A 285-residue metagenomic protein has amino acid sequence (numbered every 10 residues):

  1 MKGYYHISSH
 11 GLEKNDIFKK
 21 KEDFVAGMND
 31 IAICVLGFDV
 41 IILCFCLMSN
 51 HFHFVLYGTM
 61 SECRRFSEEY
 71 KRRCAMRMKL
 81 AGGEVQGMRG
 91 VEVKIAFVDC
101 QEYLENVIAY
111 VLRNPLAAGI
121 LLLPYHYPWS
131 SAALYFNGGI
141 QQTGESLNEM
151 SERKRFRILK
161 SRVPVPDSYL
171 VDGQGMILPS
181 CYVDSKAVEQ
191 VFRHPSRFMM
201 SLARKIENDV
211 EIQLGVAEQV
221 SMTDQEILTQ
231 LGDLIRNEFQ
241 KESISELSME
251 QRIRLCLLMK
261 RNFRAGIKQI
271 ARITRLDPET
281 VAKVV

Functional and structural regions predicted by a protein language model:
M1-C44, T59-V285: Short Pro-Cys-Gly-centered "Cys-loop" motif that presents a nucleophilic cysteine in a tight turn
L47: Active-site nucleotide-donor binding segment shared across nucleotidyl transfer reactions
N50-G58: Short beta-strand->loop micro-motif that forms the acidic, two-metal-ion catalytic signature in nucleotide-processing
